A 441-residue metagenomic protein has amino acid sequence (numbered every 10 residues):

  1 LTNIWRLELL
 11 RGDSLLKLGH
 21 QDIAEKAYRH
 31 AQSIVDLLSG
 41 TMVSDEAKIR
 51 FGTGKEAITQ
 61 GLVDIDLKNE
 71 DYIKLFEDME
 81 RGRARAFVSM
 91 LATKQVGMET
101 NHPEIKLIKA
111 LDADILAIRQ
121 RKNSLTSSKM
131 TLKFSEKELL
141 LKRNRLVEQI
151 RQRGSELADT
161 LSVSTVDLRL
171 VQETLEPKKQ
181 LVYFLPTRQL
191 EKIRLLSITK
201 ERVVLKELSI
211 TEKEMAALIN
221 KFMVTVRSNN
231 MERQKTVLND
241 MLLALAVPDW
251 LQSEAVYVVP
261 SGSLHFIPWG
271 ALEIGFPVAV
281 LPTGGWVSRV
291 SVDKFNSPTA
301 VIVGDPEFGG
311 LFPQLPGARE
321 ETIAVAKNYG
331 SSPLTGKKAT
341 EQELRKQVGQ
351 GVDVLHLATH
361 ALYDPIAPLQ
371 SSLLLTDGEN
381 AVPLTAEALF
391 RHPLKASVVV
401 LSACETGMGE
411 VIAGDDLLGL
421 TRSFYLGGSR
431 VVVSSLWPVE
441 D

Functional and structural regions predicted by a protein language model:
W5-R6, L16-G275, K294-V303, K327: Amphipathic alpha-helical protein-protein interaction segments
L157-D441: Catalytic cores of enzymes
